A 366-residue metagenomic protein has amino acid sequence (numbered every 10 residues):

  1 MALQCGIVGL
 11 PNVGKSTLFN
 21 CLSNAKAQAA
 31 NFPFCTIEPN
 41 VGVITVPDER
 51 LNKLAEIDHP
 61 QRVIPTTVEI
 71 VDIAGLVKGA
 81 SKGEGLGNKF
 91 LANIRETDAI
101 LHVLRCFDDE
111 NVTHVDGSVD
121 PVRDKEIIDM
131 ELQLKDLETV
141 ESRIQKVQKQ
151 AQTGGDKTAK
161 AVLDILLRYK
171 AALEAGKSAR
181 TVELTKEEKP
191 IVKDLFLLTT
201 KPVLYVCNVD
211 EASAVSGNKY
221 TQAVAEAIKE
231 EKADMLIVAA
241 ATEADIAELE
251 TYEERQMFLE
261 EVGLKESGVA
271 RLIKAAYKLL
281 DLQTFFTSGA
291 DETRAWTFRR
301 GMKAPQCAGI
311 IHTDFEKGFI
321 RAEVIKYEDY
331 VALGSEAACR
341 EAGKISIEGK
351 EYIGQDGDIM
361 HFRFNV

Functional and structural regions predicted by a protein language model:
M1-T113, E141, V147: Conserved G1/Walker A P-loop phosphate-binding module
A2-V8, V13, F19, K146-I353 (+1 more regions): C-terminal-of-GTPase-core extension/linker across diverse P-loop GTPases
A30-N31, V112-D116, G217-K219, L249: Short amphipathic alpha-helical segments
F34, D48-L51, I64-I70, E84-D98 (+8 more regions): Amphipathic alpha-helical transducer elements in NTP-driven molecular machines
G42-P47, A74-E84, R95-A159, A172-T185 (+1 more regions): Conserved Switch II/interswitch segment of TRAFAC-class P-loop GTPases
E96, Q355-D356: Short, flexible surface segments
